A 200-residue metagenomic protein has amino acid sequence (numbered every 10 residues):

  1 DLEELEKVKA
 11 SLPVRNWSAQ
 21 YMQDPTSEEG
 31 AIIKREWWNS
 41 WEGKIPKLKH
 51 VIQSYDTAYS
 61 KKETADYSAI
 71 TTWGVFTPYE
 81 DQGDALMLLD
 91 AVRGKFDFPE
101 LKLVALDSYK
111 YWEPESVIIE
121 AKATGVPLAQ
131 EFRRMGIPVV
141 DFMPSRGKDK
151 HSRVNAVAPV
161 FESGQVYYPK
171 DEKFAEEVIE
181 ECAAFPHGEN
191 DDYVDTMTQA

Functional and structural regions predicted by a protein language model:
D1-T57: ATPase catalytic-site recognition across NTP-hydrolyzing enzymes
E3-K7, D24-I32, A69, F76-F185: Mg2+-dependent endonuclease catalytic cores in nucleic-acid-processing enzymes, primarily RNase H-like
Y21, V157, T196: A residue-level signal for conserved active-site and pocket-lining positions in enzyme catalytic cores
G43, L48-H50, G74-T77, V126: Catalytic phosphate/metal-binding cores of nucleic-acid and nucleotide-processing enzymes, i.e., regions that mediate
Q53-S54, T71-T72, I118, D195: Structured core elements
Y55-S68: An active-site-proximal beta-strand-loop segment
T57, A121, D192-T196: Generic detector of well-ordered alpha-helical packing
P186-A200: Charge-patterned, long linear interaction tracts outside catalytic cores
